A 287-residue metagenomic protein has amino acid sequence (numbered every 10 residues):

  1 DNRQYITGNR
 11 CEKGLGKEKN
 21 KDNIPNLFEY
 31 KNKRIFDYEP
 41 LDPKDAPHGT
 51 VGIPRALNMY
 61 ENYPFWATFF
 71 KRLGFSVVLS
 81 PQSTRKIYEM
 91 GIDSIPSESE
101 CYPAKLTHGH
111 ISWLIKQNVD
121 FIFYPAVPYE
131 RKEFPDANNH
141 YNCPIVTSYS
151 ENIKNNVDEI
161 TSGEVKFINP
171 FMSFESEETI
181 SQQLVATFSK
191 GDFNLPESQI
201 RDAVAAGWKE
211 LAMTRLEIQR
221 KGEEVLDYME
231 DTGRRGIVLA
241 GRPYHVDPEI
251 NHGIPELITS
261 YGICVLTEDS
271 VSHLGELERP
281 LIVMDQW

Functional and structural regions predicted by a protein language model:
D1-W287: An N-terminal assembly and electron-transfer interface module characteristic of large anaerobic redox and radical
